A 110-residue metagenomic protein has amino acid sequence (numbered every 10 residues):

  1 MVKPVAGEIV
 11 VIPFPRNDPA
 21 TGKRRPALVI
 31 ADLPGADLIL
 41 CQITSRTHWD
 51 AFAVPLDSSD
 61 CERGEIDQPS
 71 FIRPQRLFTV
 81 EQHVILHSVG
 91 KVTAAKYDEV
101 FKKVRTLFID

Functional and structural regions predicted by a protein language model:
M1-D110: Conserved functional hotspots at enzyme active or ligand-binding sites that engage polyanionic ligands
